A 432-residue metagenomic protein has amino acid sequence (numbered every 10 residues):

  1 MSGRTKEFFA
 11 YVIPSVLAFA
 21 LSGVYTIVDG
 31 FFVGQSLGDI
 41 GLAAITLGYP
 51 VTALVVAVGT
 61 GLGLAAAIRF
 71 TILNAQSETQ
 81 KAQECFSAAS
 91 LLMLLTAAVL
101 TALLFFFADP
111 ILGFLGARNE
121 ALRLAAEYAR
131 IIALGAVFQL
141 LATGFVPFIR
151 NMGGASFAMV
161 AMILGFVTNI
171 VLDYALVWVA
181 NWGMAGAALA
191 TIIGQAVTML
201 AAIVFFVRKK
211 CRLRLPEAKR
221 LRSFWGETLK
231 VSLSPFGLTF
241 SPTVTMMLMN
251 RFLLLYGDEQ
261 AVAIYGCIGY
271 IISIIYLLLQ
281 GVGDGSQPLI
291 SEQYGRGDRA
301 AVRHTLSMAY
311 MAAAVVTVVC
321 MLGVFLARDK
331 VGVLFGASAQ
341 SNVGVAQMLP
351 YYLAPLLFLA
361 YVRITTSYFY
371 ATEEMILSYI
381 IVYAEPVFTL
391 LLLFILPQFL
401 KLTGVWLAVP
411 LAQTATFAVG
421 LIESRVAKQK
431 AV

Functional and structural regions predicted by a protein language model:
M1-S15, F70-V137, V179-L233, I290-P355 (+1 more regions): Short alpha-helical transmembrane segments in multi-pass integral membrane proteins
G3-L37, P50-A65, R69, L94-T101 (+4 more regions): N-terminal transmembrane alpha-helices
A10-D29, I131, A142, G165 (+4 more regions): Transmembrane helical elements of multi-pass membrane transporters/channels
S15, F19, F31, I68 (+15 more regions): Transmembrane alpha-helix boundary and packing residues in multipass membrane permease domains and related
V24-A43, L112-N119, A175-W182, T243-Y270 (+4 more regions): Helix-terminus/linker motif at the lipid-water interface of multi-pass membrane proteins
L42-A102, Q139-A158, I264-L322, L326 (+3 more regions): Small-residue-rich hydrophobic transmembrane alpha-helices
L54-A57, T101, N169-D173, M199-I203 (+4 more regions): Hydrophobic transmembrane alpha-helices of multi-pass small-molecule transporters
G63, I131-R150, A158-N169, A187-L200 (+4 more regions): Short runs within selected transmembrane alpha-helices of multi-pass transporters and secretion channels
